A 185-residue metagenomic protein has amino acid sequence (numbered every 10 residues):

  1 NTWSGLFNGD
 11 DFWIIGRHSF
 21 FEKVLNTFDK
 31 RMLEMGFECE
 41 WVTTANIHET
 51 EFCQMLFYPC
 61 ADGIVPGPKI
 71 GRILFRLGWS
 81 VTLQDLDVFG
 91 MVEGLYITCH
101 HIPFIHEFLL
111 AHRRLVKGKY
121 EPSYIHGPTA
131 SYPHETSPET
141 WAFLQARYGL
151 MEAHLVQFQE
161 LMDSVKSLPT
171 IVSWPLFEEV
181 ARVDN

Functional and structural regions predicted by a protein language model:
N1-H18, Q54: Catalytic palm active-site di-aspartate
H18-N185: Active-site and adjacent loop segments of nucleotide-processing enzymes that use two-metal-ion phosphate chemistry
